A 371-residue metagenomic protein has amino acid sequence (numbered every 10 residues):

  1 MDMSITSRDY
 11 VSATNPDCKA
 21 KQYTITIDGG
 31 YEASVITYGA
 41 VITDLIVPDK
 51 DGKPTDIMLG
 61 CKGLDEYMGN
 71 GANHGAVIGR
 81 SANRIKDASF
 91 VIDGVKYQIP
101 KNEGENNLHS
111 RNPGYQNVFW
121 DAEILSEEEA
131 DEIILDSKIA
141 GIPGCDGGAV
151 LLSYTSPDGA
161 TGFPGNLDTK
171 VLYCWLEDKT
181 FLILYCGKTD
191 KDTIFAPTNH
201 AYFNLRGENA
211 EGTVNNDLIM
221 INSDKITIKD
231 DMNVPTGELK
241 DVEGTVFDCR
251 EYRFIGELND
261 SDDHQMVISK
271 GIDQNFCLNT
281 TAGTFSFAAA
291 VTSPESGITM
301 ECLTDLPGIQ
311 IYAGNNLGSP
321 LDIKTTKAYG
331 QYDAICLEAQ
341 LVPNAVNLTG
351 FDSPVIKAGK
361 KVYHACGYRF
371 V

Functional and structural regions predicted by a protein language model:
D2-V371: An exposed, glycine/acidic-rich loop-and-rim segment of catalytic or binding clefts
